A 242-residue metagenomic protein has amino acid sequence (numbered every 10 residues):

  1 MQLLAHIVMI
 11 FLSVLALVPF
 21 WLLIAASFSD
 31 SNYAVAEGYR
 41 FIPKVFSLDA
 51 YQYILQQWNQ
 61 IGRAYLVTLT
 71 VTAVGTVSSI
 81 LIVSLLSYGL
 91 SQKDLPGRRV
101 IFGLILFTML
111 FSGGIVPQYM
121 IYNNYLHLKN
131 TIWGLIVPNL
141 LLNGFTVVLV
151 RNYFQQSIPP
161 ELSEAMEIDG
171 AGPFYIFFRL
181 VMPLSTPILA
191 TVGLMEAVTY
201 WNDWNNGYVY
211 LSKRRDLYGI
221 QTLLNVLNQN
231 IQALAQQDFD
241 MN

Functional and structural regions predicted by a protein language model:
M1-N242: A hydrophobic, multi-pass inner-membrane permease signature
